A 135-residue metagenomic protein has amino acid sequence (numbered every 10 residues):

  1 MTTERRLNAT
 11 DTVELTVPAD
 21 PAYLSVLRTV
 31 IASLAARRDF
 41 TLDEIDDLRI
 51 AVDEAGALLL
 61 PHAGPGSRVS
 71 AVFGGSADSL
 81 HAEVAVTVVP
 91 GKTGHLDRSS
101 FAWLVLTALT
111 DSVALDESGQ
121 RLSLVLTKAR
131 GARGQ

Functional and structural regions predicted by a protein language model:
M1-D47, G94: Bergerat-fold GHKL ATPase/HATPase_c domain
M1-E14, L58-Q135: Conserved beta-strand-loop-beta-strand hairpin that lines the nucleotide-binding pocket of ATP/GTP-utilizing enzymes
V30, D39-F40, A51, S70 (+1 more regions): Small/flexible residues
L42-P65: Conserved ATP-binding N-box helix of the HATPase_c
